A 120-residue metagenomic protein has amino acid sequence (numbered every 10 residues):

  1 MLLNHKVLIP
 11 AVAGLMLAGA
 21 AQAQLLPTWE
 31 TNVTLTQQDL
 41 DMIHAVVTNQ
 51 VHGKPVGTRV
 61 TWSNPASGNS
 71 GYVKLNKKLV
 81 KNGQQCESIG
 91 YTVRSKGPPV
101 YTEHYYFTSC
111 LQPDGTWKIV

Functional and structural regions predicted by a protein language model:
M1-I9: Bacterial N-terminal signal peptides that target proteins for export
I9-A18: Bacterial N-terminal signal peptides
L17-L25: Sec/Tat signal peptide C-region and signal peptidase I cleavage site
Q24-V120: Extended interaction-bearing regions that mediate binding to partners or small molecules
